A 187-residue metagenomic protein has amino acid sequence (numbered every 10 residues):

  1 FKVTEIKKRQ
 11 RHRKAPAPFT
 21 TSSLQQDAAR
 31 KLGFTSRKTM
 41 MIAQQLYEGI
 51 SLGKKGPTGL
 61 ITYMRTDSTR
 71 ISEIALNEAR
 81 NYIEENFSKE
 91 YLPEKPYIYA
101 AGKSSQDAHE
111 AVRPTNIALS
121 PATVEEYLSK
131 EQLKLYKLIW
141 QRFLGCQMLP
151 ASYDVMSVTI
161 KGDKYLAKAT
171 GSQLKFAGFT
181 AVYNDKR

Functional and structural regions predicted by a protein language model:
F1-R187: Core catalytic DNA strand-manipulation module of type IA topoisomerases
